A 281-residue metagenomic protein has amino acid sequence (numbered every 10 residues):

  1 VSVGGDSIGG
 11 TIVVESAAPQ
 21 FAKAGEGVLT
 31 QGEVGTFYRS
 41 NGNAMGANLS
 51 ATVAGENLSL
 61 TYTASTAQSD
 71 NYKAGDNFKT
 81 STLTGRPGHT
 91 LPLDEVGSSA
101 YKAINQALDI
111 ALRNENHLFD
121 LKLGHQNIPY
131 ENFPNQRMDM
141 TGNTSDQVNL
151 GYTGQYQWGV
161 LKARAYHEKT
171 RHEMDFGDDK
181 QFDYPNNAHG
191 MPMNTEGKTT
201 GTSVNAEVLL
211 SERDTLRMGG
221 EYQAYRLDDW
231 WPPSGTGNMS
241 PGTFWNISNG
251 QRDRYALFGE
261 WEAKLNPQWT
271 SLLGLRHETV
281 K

Functional and structural regions predicted by a protein language model:
S7-G9, L29, A44-G46, A103-N105 (+5 more regions): Transmembrane beta-barrel architecture of outer-membrane proteins
V13, P19-F21, V28-G35, R39-N143: Periplasmic-side early beta-strands and strand-to-turn transitions of outer-membrane beta-barrels
V14, A47-V53, L108-L112, L150-G154 (+2 more regions): Residues on the lipid-exposed face of transmembrane beta-strands in outer-membrane beta-barrel proteins
E33-F37, T61-S65, A111, K122-G124 (+4 more regions): Transmembrane beta-strands of outer-membrane beta-barrel proteins
N57-L60, N116-L121, Y156-L161, R213-L216 (+1 more regions): Repeated loop/turn-to-beta-strand initiation elements of outer-membrane beta-barrel proteins
L60, S69-G75, F119, I128-P134 (+4 more regions): Outer-membrane beta-barrel proteins
L93, R217-K281: Signature of Gram-negative outer-membrane beta-barrel scaffolds
S99-A103, N116-L161, K169-T199, G237 (+1 more regions): Flexible loop and strand-edge segments within Gram-negative outer membrane beta-barrel domains
